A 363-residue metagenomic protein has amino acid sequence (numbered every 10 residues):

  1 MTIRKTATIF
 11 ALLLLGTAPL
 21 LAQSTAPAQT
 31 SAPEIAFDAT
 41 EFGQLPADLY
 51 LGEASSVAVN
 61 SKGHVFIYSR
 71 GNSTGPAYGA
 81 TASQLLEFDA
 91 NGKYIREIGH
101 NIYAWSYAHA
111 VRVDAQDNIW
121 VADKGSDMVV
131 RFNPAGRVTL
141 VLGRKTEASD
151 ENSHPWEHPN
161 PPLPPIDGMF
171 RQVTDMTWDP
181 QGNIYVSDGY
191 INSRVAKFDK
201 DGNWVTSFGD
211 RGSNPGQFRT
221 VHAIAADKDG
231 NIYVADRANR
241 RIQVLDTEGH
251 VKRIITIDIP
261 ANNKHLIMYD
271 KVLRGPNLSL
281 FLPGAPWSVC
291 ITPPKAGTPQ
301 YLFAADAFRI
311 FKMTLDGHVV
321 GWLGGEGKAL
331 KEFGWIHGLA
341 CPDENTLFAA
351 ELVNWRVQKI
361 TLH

Functional and structural regions predicted by a protein language model:
M1-R4: N-terminal secretory signal peptides that target proteins for export/translocation
T8-P19: Bacterial N-terminal signal peptides
Q23-H363: Eukaryotic scaffold repeat domains enriched in small/polar residues
